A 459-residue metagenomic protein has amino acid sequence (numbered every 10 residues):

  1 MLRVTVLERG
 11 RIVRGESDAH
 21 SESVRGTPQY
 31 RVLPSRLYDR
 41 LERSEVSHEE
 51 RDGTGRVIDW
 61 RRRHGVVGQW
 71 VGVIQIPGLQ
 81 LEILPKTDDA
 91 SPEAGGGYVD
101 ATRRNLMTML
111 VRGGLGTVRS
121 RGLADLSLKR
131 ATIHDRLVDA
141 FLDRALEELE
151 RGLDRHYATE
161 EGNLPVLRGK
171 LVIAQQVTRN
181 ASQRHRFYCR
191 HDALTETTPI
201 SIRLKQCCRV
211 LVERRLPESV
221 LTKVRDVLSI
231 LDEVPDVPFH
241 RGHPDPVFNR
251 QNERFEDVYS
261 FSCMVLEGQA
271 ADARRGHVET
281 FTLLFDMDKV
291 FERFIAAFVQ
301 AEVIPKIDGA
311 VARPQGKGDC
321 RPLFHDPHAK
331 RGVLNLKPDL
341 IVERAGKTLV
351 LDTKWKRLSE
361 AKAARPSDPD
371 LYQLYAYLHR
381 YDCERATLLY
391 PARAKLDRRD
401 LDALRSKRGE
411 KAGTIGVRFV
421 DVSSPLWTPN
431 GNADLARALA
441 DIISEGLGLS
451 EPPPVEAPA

Functional and structural regions predicted by a protein language model:
M1-V46, V278-A459: Catalytic core segments in nucleotide and nucleic-acid processing enzymes
L2-F281: Residue(s) in the substrate-gating loop at a strand-loop-helix junction that position the organic substrate next
